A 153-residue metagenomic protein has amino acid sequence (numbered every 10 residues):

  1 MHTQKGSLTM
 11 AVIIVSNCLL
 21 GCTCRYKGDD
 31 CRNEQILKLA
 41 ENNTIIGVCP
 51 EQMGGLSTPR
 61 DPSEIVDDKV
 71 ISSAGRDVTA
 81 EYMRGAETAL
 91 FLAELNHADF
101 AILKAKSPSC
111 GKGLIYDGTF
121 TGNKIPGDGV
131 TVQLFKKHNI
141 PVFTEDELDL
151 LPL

Functional and structural regions predicted by a protein language model:
H2-Q4, R32-I45, G85-F100: Short amphipathic alpha-helices and their capping/turn segments at secondary-structure boundaries
Q4-L8, T23, M53, S63-T88 (+2 more regions): Divalent-metal-activated hydrolytic enzyme cores
T9-I14: Extreme N-terminal starter segment of soluble prokaryotic enzymes
C18, K104-S107, E147: Short, well-ordered beta-to-alpha junction loops that form the rim of enzyme active sites and present histidine/acidic
G21-G28: Short N-terminal binding/cap micro-motifs at the start of the first secondary-structure element
C31-S72: Short, surface-exposed acidic-centric catalytic microdomains
I46-V48, I102, F143: Hydrophobic/aromatic beta-strand patches that form the interior of the parallel beta-sheet core in alpha/beta enzyme
K104-I115, T119: Internal, conserved structured core segments that host functional sites
